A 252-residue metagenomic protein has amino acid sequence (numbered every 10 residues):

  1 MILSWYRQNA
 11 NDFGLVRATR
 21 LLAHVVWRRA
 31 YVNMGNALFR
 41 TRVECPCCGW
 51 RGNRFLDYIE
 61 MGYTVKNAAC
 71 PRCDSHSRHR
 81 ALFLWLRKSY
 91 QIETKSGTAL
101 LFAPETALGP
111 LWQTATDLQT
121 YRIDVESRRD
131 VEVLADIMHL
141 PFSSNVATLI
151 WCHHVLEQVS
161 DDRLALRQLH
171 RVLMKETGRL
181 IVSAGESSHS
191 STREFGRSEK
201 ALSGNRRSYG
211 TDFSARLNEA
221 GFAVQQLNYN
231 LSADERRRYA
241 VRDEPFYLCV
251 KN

Functional and structural regions predicted by a protein language model:
I2-P141, D234, R238-N252: Conserved N-terminal segment of class I S-adenosyl-L-methionine
L3-Q8, L21, Y31-V43, W151 (+1 more regions): S-adenosyl-L-methionine-dependent methyltransferase catalytic module, highlighting the catalytic core
G97, V146, M174-G178: Surface-exposed loop/turn positions
F102, A147-W151: Hydrophobic beta-strand segment of the Class I
L156: Conserved SAM-binding site of S-adenosyl-L-methionine-dependent methyltransferases, i.e., the hydrophobic residues
